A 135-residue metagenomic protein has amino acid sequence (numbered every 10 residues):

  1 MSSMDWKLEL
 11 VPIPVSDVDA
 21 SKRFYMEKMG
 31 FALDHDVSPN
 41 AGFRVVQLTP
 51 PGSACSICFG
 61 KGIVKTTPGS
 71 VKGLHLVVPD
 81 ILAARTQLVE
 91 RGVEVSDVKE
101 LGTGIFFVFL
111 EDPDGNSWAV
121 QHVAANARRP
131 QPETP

Functional and structural regions predicted by a protein language model:
M1-W6, L10, D34-V37, R44 (+1 more regions): Vicinal oxygen chelate
S3-W6, I13-C55: Core segments of cupin and vicinal oxygen chelate
L8-L10, S70-L74: Eukaryotic phosphotyrosine signaling hubs
D17-V18, P79-L82: Helix N-cap motif at beta-to-alpha junctions
F24, L82-Q87: Short amphipathic alpha-helices within nucleic acid-binding modules
P51-C55, K65-T66, I81-A83: Short, charged/polar surface micro-motifs in flexible loops or helix N-caps
S53-I57, G115-W118: Short, charged/polar, Gly/Pro-enriched secondary-structure boundary elements
